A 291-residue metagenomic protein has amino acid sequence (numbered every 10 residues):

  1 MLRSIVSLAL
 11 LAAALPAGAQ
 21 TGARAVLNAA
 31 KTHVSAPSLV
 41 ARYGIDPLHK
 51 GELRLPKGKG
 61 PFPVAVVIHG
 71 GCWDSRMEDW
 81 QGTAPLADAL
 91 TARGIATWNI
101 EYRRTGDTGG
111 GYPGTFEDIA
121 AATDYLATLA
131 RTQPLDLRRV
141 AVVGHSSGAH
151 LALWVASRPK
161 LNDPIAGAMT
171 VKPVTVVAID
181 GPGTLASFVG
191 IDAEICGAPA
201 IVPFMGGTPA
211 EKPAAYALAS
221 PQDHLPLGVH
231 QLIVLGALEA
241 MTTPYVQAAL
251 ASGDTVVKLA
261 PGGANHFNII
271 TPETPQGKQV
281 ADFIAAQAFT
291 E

Functional and structural regions predicted by a protein language model:
Q20-K59: N-terminal cap/lid segment of alpha/beta-hydrolase-fold proteins
A25-A36, D46, S187-D223: Mobile cap/lid helix-loop segments that gate and shape the active-site cleft of serine hydrolases
K57-P61, A65-A89: Short, surface-exposed "cap/lid" segments of acyl-processing enzymes
M77-G82, L86, W98-R139: Catalytic nucleophile-loop/oxyanion-hole region of alpha/beta-hydrolase and closely related hydrolase-like folds
D124-I191: Primarily recognizes the serine-hydrolase "nucleophile elbow" in alpha/beta-hydrolase and SGNH/GDSL folds
E211-E273: Serine-hydrolase catalytic core
E273-E291: Catalytic active-site module of serine/aspartate enzymes centered on a nucleophile-bearing elbow/loop
